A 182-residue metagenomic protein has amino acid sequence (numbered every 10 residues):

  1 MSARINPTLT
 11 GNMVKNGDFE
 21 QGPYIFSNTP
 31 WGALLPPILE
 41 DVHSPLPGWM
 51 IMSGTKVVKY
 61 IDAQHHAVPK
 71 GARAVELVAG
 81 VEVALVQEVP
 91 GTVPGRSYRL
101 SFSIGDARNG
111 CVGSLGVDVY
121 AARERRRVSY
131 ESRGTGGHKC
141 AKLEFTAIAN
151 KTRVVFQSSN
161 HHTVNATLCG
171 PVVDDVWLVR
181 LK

Functional and structural regions predicted by a protein language model:
M1-A121, R125, S129-K182: Aromatic (Trp/Tyr/Phe) and Gly/Pro-enriched flexible surface segments
